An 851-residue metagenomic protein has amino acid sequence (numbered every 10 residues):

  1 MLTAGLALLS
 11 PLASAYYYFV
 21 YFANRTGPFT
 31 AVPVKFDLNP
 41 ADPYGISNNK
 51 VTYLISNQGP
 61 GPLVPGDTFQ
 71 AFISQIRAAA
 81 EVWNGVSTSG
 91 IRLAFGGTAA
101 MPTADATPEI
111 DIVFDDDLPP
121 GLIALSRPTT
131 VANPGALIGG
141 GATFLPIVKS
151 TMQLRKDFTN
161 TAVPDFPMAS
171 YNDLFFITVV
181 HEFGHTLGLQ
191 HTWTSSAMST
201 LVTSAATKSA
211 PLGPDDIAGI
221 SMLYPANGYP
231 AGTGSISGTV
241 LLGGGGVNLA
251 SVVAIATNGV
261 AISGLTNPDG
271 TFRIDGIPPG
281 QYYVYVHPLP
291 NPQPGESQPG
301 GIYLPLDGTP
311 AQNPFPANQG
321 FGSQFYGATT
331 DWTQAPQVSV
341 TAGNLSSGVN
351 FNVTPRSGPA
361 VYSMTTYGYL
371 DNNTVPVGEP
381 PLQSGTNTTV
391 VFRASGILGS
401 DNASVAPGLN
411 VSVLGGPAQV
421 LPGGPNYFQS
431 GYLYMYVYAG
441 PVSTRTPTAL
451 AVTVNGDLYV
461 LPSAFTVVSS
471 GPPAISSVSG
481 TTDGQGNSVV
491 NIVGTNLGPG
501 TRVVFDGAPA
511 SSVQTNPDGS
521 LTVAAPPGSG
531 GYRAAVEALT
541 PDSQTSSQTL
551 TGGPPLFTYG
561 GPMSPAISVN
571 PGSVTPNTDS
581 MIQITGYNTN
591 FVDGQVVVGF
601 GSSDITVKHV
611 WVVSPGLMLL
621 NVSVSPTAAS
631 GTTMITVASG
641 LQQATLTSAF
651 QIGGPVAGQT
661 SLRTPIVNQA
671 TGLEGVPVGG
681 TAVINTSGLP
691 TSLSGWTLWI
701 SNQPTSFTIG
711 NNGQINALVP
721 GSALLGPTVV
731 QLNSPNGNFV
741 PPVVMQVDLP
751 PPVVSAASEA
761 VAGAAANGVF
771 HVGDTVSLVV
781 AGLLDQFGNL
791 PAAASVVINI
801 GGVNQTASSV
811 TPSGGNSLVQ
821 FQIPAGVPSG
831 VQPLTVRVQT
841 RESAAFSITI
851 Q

Functional and structural regions predicted by a protein language model:
L12-A360: Zinc-dependent metalloendopeptidases
A250-T257, Y282-V284, R502-V503, V598 (+2 more regions): Hydrophobic beta-strand segments
N267-I277, S520-T522, Q714-L718, L818: Short, surface-exposed beta-strand/beta-hairpin micro-motifs centered on an aromatic residue
I274-I277, A525-P527, P626, V719-G721 (+1 more regions): Short, flexible loop/turn segments at beta-strand junctions in immunoglobulin-like and fibronectin type III
G280-V286, T448, T633, T728 (+1 more regions): A short tyrosine-centered beta-strand micro-motif
V286-P288, V452-V454, A538, V637-S639 (+2 more regions): Conserved structural position at the C-terminal beta-strand of extracellular beta-sandwich adhesion modules
R356-N410, G416-G423, D457-G500, P517 (+9 more regions): Beta-strand/beta-sandwich contexts
Y436-Y438, T444, N621-S623, S706-Q731 (+3 more regions): Ligand-binding face of N-terminal immunoglobulin V-set domains in extracellular IgSF glycoproteins
